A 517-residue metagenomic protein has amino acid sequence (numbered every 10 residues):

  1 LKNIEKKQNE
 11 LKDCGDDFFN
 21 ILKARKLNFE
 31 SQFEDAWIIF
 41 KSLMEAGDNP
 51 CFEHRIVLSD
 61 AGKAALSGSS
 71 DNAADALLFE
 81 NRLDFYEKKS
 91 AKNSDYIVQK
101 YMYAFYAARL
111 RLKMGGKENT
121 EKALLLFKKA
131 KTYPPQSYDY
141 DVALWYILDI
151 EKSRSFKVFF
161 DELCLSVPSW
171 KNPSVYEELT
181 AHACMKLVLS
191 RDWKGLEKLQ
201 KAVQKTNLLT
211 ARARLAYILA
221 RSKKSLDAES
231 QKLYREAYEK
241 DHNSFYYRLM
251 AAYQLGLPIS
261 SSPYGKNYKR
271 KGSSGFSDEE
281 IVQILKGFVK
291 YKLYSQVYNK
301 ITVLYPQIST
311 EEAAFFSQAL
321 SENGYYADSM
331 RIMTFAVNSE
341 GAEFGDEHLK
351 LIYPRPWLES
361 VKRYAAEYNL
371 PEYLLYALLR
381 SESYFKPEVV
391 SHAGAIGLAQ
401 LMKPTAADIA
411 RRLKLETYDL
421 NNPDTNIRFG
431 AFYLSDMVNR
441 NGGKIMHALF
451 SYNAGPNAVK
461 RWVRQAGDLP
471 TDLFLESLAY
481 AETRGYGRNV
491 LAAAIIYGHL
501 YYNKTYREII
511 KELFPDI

Functional and structural regions predicted by a protein language model:
L1-D16, R248, Q254-P263: Pro/Ala/Gly-rich low-complexity, hydrophilic intrinsically disordered segments
L1-I4, N28-I39, S67-F85, K113-L125 (+4 more regions): Helix-turn-helix repeat elements of alpha-solenoid scaffolds
K2-W37, P50-A65, N81, D95-R109: Post-signal-peptide, soluble extracytosolic/periplasmic N-terminal scaffold domains of envelope/secretory systems
K7-F18, S94-V98, N172, K266-E279 (+1 more regions): TPR-adjacent "capping" and linker segments in tetratricopeptide-repeat scaffold/adaptor proteins
F18, L22, R55, S59-D60 (+8 more regions): "A position-specific structural signal for the A-helix of alpha-solenoid helical repeats
F19-D35, E279-Q296, K300-V303: Alpha-helical segment of the N-proximal tetratricopeptide repeat
R25, K63, R109, D149 (+4 more regions): Residue-level recognition of tetratricopeptide repeat
C51-F52, D95-Y101, M114-K117, K122-D141 (+11 more regions): Catalytic glycan-binding domains that act on GlcNAc-containing polysaccharides
